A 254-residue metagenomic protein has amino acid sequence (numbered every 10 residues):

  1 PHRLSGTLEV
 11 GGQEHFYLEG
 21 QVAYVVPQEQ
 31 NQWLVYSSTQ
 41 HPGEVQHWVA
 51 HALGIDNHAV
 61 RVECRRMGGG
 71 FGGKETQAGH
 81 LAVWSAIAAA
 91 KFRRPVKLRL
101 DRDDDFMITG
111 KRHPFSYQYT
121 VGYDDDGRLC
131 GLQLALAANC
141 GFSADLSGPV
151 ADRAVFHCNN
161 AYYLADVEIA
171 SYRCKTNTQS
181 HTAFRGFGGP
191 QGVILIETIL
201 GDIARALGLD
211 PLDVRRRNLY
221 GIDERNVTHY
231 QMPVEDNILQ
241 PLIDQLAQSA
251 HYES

Functional and structural regions predicted by a protein language model:
P1-S254: Structural alpha/beta core scaffold segments of enzyme domains
